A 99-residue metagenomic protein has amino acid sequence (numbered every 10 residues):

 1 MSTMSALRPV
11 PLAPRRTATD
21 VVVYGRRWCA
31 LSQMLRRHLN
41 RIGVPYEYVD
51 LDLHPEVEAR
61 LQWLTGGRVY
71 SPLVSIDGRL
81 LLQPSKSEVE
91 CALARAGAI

Functional and structural regions predicted by a protein language model:
M1-S5: N-terminal targeting signals for export/organelle localization
R8-P45: Local sequence-structure signature of Cys/Sec-based thiol-disulfide redox active-site neighborhoods
A30, E56, E88: Short alpha-helical
A30, L53, L81: Glycine-/small-residue-rich active-site loops that bind phosphorylated ligands and cofactors
Q33-R36, N40, Q62, E90 (+1 more regions): Class I S-adenosyl-L-methionine
D50-V69: Thioredoxin-like thiol-disulfide oxidoreductase module
W63-Q83: Short, structured active-site "lid" loops
I76-I99: Non-catalytic, surface beta->alpha helical segment in thiol-disulfide oxidoreductase systems
